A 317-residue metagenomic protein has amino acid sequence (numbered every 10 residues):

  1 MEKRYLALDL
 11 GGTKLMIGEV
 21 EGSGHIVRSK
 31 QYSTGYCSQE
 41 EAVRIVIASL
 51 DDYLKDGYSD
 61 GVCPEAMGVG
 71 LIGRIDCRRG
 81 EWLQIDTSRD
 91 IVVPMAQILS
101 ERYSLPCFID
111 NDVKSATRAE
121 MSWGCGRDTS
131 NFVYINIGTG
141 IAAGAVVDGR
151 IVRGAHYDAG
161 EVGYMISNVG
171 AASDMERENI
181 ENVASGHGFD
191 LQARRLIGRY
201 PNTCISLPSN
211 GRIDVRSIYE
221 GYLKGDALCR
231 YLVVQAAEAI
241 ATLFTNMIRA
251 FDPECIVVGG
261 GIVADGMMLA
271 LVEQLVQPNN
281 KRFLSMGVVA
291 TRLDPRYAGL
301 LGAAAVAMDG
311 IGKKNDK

Functional and structural regions predicted by a protein language model:
M1-A66, I75-R79, Q97-L105, S122-T129 (+1 more regions): ATP-binding/phosphotransfer module of carbohydrate and carboxylate kinases, centering on a glycine-rich
M1-E2, V92, C107-Y134: Conserved phosphate-binding catalytic cores of ATP/NTP-utilizing and phosphoryl-transfer enzymes
D9, D112, G138: Active-site glycine-centered loops adjacent to acidic/histidine catalytic or metal-binding residues that shape
Y32-S33, R89, D158: A generic structural motif
G80-I91: A charged helix-plus-loop insertion that forms the helical arch/lid used to bind and gate nucleic-acid substrates
R127-A184: Glycine-rich phosphate-binding loop of actin/hexokinase-like ATP-binding domains
